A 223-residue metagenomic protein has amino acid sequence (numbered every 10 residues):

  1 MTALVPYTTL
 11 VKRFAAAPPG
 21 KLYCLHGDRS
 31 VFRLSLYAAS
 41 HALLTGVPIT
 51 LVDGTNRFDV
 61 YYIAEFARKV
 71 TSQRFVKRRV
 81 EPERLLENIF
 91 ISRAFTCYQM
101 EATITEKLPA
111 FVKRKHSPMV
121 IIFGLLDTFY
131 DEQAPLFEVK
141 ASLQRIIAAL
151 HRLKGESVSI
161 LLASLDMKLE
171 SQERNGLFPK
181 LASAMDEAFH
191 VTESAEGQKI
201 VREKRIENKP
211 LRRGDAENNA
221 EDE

Functional and structural regions predicted by a protein language model:
M1-K69, E81: The Walker A/P-loop phosphate-binding site
P6, Q99, A141-R145: Soluble or luminal CAZymes and related metallo-dependent hydrolases
A16-A17, A42-L44, P82-R84, F111-K115 (+1 more regions): Conserved catalytic network of the ASCE P-loop NTPase/AAA+ motor domain
P19-K21, G46-V47, L86, S157 (+1 more regions): Short, well-ordered alpha-helix to beta-strand connector turns
L22-C24, I49-L51, N88-I91, A188-H190: Conserved beta-strand scaffold positions in the cores of enzyme catalytic domains, especially in NTP/NDP-utilizing
V52-E132: Conserved inter-motif catalytic segment of the P-loop NTP-binding fold
F111-A184: P-loop NTPase motor core
H151-E223: Phosphate-binding/switch region of NTP-binding enzymes
